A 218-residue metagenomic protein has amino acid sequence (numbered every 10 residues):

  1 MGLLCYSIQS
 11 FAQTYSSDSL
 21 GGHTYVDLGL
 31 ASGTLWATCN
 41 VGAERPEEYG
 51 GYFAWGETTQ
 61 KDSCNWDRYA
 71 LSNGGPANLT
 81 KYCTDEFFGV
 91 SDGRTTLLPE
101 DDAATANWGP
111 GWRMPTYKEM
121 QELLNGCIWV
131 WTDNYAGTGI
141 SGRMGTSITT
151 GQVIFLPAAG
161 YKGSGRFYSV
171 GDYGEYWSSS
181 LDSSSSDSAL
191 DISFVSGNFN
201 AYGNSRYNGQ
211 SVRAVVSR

Functional and structural regions predicted by a protein language model:
M1-Q13: Bacterial Sec-dependent N-terminal signal peptides
Y15-S16, L20-R218: C-terminal, surface-exposed recognition/capping segments
